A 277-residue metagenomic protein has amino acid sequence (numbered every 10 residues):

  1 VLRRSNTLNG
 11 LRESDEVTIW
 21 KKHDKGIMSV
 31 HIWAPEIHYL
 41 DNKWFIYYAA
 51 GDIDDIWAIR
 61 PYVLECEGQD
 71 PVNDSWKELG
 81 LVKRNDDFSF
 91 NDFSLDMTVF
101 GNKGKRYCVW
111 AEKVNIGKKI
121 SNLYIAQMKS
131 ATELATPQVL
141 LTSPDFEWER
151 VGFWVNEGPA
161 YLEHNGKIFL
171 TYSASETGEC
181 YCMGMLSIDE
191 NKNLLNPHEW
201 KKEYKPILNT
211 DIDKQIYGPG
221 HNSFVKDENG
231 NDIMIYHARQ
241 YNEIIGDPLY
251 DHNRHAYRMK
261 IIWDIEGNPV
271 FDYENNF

Functional and structural regions predicted by a protein language model:
V1-F277: Carbohydrate-active catalytic/glycan-binding domains of CAZyme proteins, especially the secreted or lumenal ectodomains
